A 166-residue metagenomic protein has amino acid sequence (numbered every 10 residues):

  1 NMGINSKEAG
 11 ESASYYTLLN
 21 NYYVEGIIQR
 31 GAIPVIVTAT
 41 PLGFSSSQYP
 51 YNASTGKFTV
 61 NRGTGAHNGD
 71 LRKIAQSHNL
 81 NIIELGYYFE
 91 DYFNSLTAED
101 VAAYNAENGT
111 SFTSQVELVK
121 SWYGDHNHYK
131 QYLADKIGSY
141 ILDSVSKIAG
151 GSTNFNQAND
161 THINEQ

Functional and structural regions predicted by a protein language model:
N1-D135, S139-S146, G150: Alpha-helical cap/lid subdomain in secreted, periplasmic, or secretory-pathway luminal O-acyl-processing enzymes
D143-Q166: C-terminal/domain-terminus segments
